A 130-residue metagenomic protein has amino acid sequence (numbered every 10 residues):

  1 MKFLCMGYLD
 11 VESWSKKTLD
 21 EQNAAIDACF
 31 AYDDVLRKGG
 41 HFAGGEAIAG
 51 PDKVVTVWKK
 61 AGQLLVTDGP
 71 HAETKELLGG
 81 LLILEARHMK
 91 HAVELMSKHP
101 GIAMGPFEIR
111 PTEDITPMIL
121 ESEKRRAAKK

Functional and structural regions predicted by a protein language model:
M1-K130: Conserved, structured core segments of small domains
